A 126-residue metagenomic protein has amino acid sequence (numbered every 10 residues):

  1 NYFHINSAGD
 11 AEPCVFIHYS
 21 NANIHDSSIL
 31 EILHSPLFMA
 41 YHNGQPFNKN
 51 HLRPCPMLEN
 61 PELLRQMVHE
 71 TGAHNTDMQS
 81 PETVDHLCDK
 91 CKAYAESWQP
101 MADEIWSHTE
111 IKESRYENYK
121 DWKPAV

Functional and structural regions predicted by a protein language model:
N1-P13, L58-L63: A C-terminal junction/extension of Radical SAM enzymes
F16-V126: Flexible mid-to-C-terminal extensions adjoining Fe-S/redox cofactors in radical SAM and related proteins
